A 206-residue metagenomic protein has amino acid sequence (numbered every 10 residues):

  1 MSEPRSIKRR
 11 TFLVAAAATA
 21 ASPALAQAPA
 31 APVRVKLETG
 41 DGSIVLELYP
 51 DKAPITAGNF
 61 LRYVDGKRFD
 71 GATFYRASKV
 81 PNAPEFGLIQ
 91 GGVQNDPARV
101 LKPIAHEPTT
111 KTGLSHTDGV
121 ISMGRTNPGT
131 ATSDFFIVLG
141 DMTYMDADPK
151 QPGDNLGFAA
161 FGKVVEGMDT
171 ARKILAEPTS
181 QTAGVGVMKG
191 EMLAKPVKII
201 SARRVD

Functional and structural regions predicted by a protein language model:
S2-R9, L13-T19, A24-D206: Cyclophilin-like peptidyl-prolyl cis-trans isomerases
